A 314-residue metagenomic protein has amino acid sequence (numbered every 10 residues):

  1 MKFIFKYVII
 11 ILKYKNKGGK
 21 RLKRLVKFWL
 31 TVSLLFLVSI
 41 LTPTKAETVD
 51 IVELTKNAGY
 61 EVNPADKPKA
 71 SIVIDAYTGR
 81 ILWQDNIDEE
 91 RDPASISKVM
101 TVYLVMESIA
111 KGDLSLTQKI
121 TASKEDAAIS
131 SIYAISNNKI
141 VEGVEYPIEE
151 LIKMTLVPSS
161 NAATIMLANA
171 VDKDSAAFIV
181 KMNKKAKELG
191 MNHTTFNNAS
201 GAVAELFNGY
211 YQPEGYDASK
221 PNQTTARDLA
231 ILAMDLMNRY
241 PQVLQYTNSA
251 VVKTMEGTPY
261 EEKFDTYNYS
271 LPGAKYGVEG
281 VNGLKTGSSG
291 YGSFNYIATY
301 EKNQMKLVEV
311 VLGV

Functional and structural regions predicted by a protein language model:
F3-G19, K23-K27, I40-A70, Y77-W83 (+5 more regions): Structured C-terminal helix/loop/strand segments within mature extracytoplasmic catalytic/sensor domains
T31-S39: Bacterial N-terminal signal peptides
A46-A226, M237: Active-site-adjacent loops and short helices of periplasmic peptidoglycan-processing enzymes
K56-G59, A65-D66, D172-V314: Penicillin-recognizing serine hydrolase domain
